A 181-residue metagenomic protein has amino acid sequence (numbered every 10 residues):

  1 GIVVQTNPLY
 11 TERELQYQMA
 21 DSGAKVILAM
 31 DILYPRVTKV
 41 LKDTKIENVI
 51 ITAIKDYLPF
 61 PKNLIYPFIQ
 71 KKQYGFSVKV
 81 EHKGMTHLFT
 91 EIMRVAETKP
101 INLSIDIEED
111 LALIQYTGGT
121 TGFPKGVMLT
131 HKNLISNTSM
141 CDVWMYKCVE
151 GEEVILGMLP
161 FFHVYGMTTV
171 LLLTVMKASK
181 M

Functional and structural regions predicted by a protein language model:
I2-E91: Structural core segment of the AMP-binding/adenylate-forming
N7, M158-H163: Conserved AMP-binding
R13, K25, E109, H131-K132 (+1 more regions): Structural detector for helix-capping/boundary residues
K79-Y116, F123, C148-V154: Conserved pre-ATP/AMP-binding loop-to-beta segment of ANL
I92-K99, V127-C148: Conserved structural elements of the adenylate-forming
Q115-G118, L159: Active-site beta-alpha turn of Rossmann-fold NAD(P)-dependent dehydrogenases/reductases
G119-T120, A178: Conserved G/P- and acidic residue-centered "switch" motifs that form tight phosphate/ATP-binding loops in soluble
I135-V154, F162-M181: Conserved AMP-binding/adenylation subdomain of ANL enzymes
